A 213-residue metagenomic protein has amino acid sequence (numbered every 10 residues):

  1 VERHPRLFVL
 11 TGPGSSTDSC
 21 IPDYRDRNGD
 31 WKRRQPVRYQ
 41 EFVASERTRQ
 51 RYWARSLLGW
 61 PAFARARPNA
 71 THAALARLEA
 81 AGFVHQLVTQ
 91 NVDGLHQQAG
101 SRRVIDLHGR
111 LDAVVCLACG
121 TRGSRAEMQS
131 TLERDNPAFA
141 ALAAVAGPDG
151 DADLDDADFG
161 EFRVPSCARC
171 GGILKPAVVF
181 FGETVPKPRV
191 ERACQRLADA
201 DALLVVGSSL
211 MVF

Functional and structural regions predicted by a protein language model:
V1-F213: Conserved catalytic core of sirtuin-type NAD+-dependent deacylases
